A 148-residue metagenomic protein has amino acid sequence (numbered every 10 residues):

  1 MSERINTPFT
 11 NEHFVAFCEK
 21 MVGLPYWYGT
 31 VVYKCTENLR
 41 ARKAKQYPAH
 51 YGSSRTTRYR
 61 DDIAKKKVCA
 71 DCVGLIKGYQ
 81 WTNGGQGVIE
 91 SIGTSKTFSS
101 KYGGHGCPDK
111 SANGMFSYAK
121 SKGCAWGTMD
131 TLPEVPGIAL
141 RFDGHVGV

Functional and structural regions predicted by a protein language model:
M1-I92, F142-H145: N-terminal capping segments
T10, D71, S111, T128-M129: Helix N-cap and loop-to-helix transition residues
V31-Y33, G103, S121-G123: Short linear sequence elements within intrinsically disordered, low-complexity coil regions
G85-K120: Short, basic/aromatic beta-hairpin or loop at an interaction surface
K120-D130: Short alpha-helix capping/helix-loop boundary micro-motifs
T131, R141: Short, glycine/acidic-rich beta->alpha junctions
E134-G137: Loop/turn positions that initiate beta-strands
